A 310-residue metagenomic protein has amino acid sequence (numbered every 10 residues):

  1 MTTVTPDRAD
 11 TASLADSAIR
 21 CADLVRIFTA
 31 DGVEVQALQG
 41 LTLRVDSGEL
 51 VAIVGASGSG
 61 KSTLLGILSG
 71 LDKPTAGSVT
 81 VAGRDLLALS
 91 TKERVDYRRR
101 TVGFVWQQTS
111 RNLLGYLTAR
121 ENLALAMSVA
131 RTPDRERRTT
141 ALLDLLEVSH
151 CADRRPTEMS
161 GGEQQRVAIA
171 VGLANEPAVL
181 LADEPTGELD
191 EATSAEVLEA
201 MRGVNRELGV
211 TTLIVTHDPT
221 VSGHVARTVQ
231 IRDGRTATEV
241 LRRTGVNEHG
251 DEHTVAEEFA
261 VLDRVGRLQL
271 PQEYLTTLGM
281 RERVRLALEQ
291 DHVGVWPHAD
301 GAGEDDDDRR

Functional and structural regions predicted by a protein language model:
G32-V35, L86-V102: ABC ATPase NBD coupling module
S69: Helix-to-loop junction immediately C-terminal to a conserved catalytic motif
G77-D85: Conserved ABC transporter NBD signature motif
R84-D85, D134-C151: Conserved ABC ATPase "signature" region
R99, R154-T157, N175: Conserved signature/switch motifs of ABC ATPase nucleotide-binding domains
G115-A124: Short coil-to-helix segment of the ABC ATPase nucleotide-binding domain corresponding to the Q-loop/switch region
L180-D183: Catalytic Walker B motif of ABC-type/P-loop ATPase nucleotide-binding domains
E191-T193: Helix N-cap at the start of a conserved alpha-helix in ABC-type nucleotide-binding domains
